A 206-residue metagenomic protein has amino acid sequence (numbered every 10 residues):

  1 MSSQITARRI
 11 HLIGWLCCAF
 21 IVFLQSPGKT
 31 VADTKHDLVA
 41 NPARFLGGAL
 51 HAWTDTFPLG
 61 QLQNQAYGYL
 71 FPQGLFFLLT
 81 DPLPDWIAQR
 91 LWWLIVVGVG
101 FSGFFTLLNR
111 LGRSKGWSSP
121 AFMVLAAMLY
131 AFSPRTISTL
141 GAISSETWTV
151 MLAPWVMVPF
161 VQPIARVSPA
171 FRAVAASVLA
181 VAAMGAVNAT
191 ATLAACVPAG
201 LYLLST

Functional and structural regions predicted by a protein language model:
M1-Q4: Short, Lys/Arg-rich, polar N-terminal cytosolic tail immediately upstream of the first transmembrane signal-anchor
T6, T80-W92, W117-A126, R172: Membrane-interface starts of transmembrane alpha-helices
R8-V22, A176-L179: Alpha-helical transmembrane segments
I10, V31-A32, T80, W117 (+2 more regions): Hydrophobic alpha-helical segments with strong N-terminal bias
C17-F104, M128-M151: Membrane-interface coil-to-helix junctions
T54-F57, D81-D85, N109-S114, W155-Q162: Short juxtamembrane and helix-loop transition motifs at transmembrane-helix boundaries in membrane proteins
I95-L111, S119-T206: Membrane-embedded helix bundles of polyisoprenyl
